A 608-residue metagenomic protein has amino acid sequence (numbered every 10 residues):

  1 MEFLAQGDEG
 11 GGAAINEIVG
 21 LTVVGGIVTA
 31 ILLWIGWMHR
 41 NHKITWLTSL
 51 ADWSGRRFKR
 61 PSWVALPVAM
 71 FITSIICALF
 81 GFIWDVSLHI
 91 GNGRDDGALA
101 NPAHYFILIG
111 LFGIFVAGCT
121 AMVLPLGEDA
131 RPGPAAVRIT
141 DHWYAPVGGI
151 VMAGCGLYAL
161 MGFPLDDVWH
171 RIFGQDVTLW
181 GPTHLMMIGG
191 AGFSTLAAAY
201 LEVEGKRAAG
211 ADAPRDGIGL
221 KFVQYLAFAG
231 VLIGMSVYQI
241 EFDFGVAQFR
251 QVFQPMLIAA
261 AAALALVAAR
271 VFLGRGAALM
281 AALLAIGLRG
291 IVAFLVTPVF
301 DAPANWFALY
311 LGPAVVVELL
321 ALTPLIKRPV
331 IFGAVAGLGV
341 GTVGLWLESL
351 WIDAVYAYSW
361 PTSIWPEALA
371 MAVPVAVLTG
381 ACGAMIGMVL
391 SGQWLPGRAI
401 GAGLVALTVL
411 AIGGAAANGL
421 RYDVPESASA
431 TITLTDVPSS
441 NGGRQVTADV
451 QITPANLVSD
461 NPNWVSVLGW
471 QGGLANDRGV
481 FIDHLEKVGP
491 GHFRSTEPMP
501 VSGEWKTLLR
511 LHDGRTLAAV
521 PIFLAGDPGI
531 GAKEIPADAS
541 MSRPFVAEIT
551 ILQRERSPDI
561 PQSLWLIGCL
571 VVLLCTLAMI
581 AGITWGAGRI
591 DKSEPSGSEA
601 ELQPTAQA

Functional and structural regions predicted by a protein language model:
E2-N16, I83-Y105, L165-L185, Y238-I258 (+2 more regions): Membrane-interface interhelical loops and short amphipathic "cap" helices that link adjacent transmembrane segments
E9-G25, S62-T73, D95-V116, W143-V151 (+3 more regions): Membrane-entry segments of alpha-helical transmembrane domains in multi-pass membrane proteins
L21-M38, Y105-V123, L185-E202, M256-L273 (+3 more regions): Hydrophobic cores of alpha-helical transmembrane segments in multi-pass inner/ER membrane proteins, independent
H39-L66, L126-V147, G205-F222, L390-I400 (+1 more regions): Membrane-interfacial, low-structure loops and terminal tails that flank and connect transmembrane helices in multi-pass
I72-N92, A117, G154-F173, S194-L201 (+6 more regions): Hydrophobic alpha-helical transmembrane segments and adjacent interfacial helices in integral membrane proteins
A98-A100, A135-G154, F163-Y225, I240-V246: Membrane-interface helix-loop-helix junctions at boundaries between adjacent transmembrane segments
P396-R421: Internal/C-terminal transmembrane anchor helices
N418-I590: N-terminal soluble domains immediately following signal/targeting peptides that reside in extracytoplasmic
